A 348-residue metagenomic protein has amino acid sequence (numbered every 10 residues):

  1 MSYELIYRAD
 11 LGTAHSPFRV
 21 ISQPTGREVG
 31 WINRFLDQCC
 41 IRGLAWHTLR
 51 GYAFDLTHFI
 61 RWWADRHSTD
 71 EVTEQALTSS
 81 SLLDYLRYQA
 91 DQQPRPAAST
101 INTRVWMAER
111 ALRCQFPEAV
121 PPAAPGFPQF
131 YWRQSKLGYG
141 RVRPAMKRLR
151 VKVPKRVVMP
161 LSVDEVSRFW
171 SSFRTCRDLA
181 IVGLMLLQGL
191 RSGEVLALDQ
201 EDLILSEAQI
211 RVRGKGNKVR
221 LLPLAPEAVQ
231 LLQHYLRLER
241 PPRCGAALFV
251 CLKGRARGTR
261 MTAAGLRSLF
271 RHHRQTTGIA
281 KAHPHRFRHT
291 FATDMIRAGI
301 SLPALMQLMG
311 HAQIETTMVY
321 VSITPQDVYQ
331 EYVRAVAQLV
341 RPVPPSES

Functional and structural regions predicted by a protein language model:
Y3, A335-S348: C-terminal secondary-structure termini that scaffold catalytic or DNA-interacting sites
I32-H47, L56-A145: N-terminal core-binding DNA-recognition domain of tyrosine recombinases/integrases
V120-R168, R213, C251-R257: Flexible interdomain linker/hinge and immediately adjacent N-terminus of the catalytic tyrosine-recombinase domain
M159-S192, K218, R243: Basic, Lys/Arg- and aromatic-enriched nucleic-acid-binding interface segment
G183, R288-A312: C-terminal catalytic core of tyrosine-transesterase DNA break-rejoin enzymes
Q188, G193, A197-L231: Conserved tyrosine-mediated DNA breakage-rejoining catalytic core shared by Y-recombinases
P226-I279: Active-site/catalytic core of tyrosine-dependent DNA strand-transfer enzymes
M309, I314-R334: Catalytic-site neighborhood detector that most strongly recognizes the C-terminal catalytic loop/helix of tyrosine
